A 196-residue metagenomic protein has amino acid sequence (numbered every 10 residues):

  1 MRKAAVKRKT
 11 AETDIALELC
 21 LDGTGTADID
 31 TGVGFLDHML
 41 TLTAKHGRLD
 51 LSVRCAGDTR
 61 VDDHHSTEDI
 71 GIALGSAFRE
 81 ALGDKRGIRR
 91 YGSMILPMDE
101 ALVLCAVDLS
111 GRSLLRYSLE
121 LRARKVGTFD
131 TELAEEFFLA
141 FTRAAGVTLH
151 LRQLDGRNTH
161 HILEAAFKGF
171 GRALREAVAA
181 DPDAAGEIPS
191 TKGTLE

Functional and structural regions predicted by a protein language model:
M1-E196: Structural preference for solvent-exposed beta-strand-turn elements and adjacent flexible terminal/loop segments within
